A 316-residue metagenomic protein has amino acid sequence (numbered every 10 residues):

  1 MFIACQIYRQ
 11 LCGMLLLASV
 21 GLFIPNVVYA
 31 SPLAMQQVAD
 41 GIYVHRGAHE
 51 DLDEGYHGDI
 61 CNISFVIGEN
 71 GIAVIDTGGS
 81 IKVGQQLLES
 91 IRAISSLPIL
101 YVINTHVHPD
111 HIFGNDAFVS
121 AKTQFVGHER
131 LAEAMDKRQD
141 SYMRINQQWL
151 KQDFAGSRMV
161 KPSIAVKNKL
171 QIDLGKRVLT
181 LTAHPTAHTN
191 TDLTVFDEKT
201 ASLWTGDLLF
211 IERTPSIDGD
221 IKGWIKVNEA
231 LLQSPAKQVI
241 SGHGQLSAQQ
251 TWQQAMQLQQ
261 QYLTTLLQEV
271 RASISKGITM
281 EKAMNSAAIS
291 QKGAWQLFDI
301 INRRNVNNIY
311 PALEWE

Functional and structural regions predicted by a protein language model:
L11-P25: Bacterial N-terminal signal peptides
V28-A30: Boundary at the C-terminal end of the N-terminal hydrophobic targeting segment
D40-S90, L193-T205: Conserved beta-strand hairpin/beta-sheet module of binuclear metal-dependent hydrolase folds, prominently
I75-T77, L100-H108, V126-E129, H184 (+2 more regions): Active-site neighborhood of phospho(di)ester-bond hydrolases with catalytic His/Asp-centered motifs
E89-A165, K169-Q171, Q268: Active-site HxH/HxHxD metal-binding segment of metal-dependent hydrolases
A165-D197: Core dinuclear metal-dependent hydrolase active-site scaffold
I225-I278: Divalent-metal (often Zn2+) His-rich catalytic cores of metallo-beta-lactamase-fold enzymes
S275-E316: C-terminal regulatory/interaction regions
